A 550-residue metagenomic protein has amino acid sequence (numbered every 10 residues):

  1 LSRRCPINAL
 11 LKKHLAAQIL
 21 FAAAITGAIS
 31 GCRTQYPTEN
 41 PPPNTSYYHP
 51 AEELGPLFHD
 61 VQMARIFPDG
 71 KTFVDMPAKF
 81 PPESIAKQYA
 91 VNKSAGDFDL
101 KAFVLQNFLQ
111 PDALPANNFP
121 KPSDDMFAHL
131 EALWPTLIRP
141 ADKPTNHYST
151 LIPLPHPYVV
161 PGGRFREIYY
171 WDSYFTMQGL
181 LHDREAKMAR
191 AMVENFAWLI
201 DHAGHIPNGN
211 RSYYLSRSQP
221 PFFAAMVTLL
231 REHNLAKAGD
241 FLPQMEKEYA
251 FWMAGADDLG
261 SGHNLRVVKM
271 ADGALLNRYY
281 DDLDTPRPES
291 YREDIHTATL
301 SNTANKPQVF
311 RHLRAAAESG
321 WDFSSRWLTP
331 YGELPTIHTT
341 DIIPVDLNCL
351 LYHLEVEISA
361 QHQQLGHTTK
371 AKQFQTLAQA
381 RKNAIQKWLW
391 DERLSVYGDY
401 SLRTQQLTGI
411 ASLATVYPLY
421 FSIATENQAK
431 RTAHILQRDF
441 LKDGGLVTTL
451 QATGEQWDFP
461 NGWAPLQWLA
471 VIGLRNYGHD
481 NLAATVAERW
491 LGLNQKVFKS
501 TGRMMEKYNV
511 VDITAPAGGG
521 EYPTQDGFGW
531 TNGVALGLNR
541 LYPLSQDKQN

Functional and structural regions predicted by a protein language model:
C5-I19: Bacterial N-terminal signal peptides that target proteins for export
Q18-A28: Bacterial N-terminal signal peptides
E53, L57-E167, A191-L199, A203-I206 (+4 more regions): Extended glycan-interaction surfaces of carbohydrate-active proteins
Y169-L199, A414-E426, Q467-D480: Alpha-helical support elements that line or immediately flank enzyme active sites and cofactor-binding pockets
I200-F241, Q525: Aromatic/His-enriched, Gly/Pro-containing loop or helix-boundary segments that lie immediately adjacent to catalytic
L230-L242, I358-Q373, Y477-D480: Inter-helical turn/loop segments and adjacent helix faces that build the functional surface of alpha-helical bundle
H338-H367, F459-L469, G473-Y477, N481: Long, repeat-rich segments with strong aromatic
